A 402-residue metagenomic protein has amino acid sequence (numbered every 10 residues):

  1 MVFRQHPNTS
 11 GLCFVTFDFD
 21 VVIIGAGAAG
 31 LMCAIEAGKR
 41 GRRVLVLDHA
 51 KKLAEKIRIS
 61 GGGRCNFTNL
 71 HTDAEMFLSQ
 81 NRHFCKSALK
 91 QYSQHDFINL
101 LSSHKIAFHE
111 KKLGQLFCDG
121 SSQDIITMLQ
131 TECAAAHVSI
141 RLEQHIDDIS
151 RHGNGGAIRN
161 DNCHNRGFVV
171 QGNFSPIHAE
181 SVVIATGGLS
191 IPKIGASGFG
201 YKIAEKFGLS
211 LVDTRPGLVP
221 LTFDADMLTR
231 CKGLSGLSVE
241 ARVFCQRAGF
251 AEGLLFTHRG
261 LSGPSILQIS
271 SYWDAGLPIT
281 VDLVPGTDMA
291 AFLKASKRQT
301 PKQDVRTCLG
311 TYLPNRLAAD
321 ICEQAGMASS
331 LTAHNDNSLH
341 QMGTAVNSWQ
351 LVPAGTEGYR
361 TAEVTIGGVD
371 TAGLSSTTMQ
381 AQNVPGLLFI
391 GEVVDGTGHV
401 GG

Functional and structural regions predicted by a protein language model:
F17-F19, G172-S181, F250-A251: Core beta-strand elements of the Rossmann-like FAD/NAD(P) dinucleotide-binding domain in flavoenzyme oxidoreductases
F19-V46: N-terminal Rossmann-like FAD-binding beta1-loop-alpha1 element of flavoenzymes
V22-I24, I146, I177-S190, L254-T257: Short hydrophobic core segments
G38-G62: Glycine-rich FAD pyrophosphate-binding loop
K51-L53, R58-I59, F67-A74, A107 (+2 more regions): An anion/pyrophosphate-binding glycine-rich loop and adjacent beta-alpha core in soluble alpha-beta enzymes
R64-E110: Glycine-rich active-site loop/strand segments that organize a redox cofactor
L142, A319-T397: A glycine-rich dinucleotide-binding beta-alpha-beta segment and adjacent secondary-structure elements that constitute
L142-H164: A conserved short coil-to-beta-strand element within the FAD-binding core of flavoproteins
